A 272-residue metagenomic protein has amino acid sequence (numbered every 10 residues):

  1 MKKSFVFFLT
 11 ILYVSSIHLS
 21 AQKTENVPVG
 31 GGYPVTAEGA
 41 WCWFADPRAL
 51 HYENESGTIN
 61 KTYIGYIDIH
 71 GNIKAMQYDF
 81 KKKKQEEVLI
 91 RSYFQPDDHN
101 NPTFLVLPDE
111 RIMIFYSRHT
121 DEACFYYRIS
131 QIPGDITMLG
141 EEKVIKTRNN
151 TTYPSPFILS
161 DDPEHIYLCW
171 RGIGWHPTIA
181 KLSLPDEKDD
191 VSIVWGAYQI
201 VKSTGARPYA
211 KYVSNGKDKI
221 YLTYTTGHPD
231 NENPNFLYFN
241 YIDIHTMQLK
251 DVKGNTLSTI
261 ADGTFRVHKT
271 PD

Functional and structural regions predicted by a protein language model:
M1-K23: Bacterial Sec-dependent N-terminal signal peptides
Q22-D272: Extracellular, repeat-based ectodomains that mediate carbohydrate processing or recognition
